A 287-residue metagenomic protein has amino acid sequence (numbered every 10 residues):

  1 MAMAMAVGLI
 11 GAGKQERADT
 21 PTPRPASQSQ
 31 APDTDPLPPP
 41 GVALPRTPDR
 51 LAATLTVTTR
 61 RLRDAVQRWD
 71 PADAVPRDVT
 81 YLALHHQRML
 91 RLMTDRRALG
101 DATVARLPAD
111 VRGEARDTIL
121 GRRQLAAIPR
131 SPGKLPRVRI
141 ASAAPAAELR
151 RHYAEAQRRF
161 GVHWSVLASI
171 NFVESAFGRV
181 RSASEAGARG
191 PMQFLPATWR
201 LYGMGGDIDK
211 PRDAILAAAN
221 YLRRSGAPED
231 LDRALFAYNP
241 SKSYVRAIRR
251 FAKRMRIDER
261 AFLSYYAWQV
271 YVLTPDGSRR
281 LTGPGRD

Functional and structural regions predicted by a protein language model:
M1-R158, K242, R246, R250-D287: Cell-wall glycan-active module
Y81, H85, S169-F172, A217 (+2 more regions): Amphipathic alpha-helical interaction segments
A98-A102, G161-S169, S182, A227-Y238 (+1 more regions): Surface-exposed patches in mature extracellular/periplasmic domains of secreted proteins
A144-R159, S165, G178, P191 (+1 more regions): Alpha-helical segment that forms one wall of the substrate-binding/catalytic cleft in peptidoglycan-active domains
V173, A188, L195: Short, conserved phosphate-binding/catalytic loop or strand-edge motifs used in phosphoryl-/nucleotidyl-transfer
E174, G178-R181: Basic- and aromatic-lined ligand-binding clefts that recognize polyanionic substrates
R181-G187: Glycine- and aromatic-rich loop/turn segments at beta-sheet edges
